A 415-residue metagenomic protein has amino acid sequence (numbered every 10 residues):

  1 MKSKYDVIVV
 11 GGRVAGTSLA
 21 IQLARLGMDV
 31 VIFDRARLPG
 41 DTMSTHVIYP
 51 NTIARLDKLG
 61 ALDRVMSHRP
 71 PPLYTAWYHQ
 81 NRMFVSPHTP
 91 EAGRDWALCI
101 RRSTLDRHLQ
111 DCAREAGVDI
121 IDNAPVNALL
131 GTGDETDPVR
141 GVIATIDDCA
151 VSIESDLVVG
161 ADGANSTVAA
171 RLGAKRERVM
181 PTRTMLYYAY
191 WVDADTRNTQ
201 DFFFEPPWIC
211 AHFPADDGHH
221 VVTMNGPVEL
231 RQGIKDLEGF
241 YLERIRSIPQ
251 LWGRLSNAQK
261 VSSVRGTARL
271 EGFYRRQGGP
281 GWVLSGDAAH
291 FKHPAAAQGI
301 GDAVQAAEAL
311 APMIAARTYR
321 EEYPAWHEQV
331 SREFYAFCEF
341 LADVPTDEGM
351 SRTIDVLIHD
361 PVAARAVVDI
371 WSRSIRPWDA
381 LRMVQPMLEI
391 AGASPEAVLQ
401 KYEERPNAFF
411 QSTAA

Functional and structural regions predicted by a protein language model:
K2-A15: Beta1/beta-strand and adjacent pyrophosphate-binding region of the FAD-binding site in flavoprotein oxidoreductases
K2-K4, A54, P71, A76-R171 (+2 more regions): Conserved N-terminal helical subregion
V10, A24-S44: Glycine-rich FAD pyrophosphate-binding loop
A15, L38, N165: Conserved Rossmann-like nucleotide-cofactor binding loop
M43-A76: N-terminal FAD cofactor-binding segment of flavoenzymes
H68, Q232-M313, R320-E321: FAD/FMN-dependent oxidoreductases across multiple families
C149-V151, L157, A161-G253, S263: Conserved FAD-binding catalytic core of PHBH/FMO-like flavoproteins
P312-A415: C-terminal helical "tail/cap" subdomain of flavin- and related membrane-associated enzymes
